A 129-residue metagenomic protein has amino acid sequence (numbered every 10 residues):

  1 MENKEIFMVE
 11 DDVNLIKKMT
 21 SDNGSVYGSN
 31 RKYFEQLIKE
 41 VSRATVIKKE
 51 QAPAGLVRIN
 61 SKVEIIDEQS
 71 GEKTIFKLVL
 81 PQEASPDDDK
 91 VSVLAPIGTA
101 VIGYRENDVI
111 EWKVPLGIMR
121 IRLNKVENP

Functional and structural regions predicted by a protein language model:
M1-L56: N-terminal intrinsically disordered, low-complexity, charge/repeat-rich segments that act as generic
E35-Q36, L80-Q82: N-terminal beta-hairpin/loop module of FHA
T45, S85-P96: Short, structured beta-strand/loop micro-motifs enriched in basic residues and often containing a Trp
E50, P96, G117: Histidine- and aromatic-rich ligand-binding microenvironments
V57-E68, K73-V79, T99-V101, E106-E127: FKBP-type peptidyl-prolyl cis-trans isomerase
K77, P81, V91-S92: Beta-strand/loop nucleic-acid-binding surfaces
